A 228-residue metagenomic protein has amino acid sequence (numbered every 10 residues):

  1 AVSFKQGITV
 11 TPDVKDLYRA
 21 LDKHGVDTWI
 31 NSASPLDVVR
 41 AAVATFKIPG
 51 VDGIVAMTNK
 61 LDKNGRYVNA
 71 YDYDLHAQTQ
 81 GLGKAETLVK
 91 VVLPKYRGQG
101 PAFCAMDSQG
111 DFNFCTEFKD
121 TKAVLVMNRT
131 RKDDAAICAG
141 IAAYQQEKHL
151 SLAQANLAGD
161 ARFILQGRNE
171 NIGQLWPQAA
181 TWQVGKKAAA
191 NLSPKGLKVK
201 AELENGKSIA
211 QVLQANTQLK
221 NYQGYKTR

Functional and structural regions predicted by a protein language model:
A1-R228: C-terminal cap/substrate-recognition subdomain and adjoining C-terminal extension of metal-dependent phosphatase-like
